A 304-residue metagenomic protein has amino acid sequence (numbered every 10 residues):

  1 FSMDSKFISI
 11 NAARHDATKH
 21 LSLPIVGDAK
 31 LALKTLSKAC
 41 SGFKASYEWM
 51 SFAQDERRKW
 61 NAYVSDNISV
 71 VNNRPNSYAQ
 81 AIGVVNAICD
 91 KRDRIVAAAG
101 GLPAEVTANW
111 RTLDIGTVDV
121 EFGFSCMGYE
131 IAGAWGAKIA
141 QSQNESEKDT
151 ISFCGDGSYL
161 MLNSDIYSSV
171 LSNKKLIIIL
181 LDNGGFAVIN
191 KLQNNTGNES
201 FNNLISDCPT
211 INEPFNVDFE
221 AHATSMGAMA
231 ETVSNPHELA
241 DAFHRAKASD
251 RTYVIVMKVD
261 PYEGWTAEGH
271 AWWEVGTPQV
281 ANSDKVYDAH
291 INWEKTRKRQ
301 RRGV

Functional and structural regions predicted by a protein language model:
F1-A53: Glycine-rich, acidic loop regions that bind phosphate or pyrophosphate groups
S2, D90, A248: Short conserved AdoMet
A17-T18, P24-V26, K30-K34, E105-V106 (+1 more regions): Thiamine diphosphate
E48-F52, A98-A99, K258: Short coil/turn segments at secondary-structure boundaries
A53-N61, D260-Y262, A271: A short, charged, Gly/Pro-tolerant segment at domain boundaries
R57-E145: Active-site diphosphate/adenylate-binding microenvironment
